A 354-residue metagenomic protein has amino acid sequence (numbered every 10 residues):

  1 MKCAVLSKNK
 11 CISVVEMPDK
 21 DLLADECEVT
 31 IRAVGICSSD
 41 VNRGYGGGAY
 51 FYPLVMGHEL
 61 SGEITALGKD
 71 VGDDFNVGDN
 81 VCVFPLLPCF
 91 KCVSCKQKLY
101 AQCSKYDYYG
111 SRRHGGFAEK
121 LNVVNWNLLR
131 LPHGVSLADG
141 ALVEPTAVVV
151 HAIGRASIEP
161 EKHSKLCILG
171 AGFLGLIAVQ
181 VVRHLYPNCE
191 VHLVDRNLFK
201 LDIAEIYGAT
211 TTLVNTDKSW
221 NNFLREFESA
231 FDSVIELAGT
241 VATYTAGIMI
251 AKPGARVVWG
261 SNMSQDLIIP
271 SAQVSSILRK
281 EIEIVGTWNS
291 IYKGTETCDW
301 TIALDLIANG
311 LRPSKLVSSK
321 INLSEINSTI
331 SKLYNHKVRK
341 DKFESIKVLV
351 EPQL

Functional and structural regions predicted by a protein language model:
K20-V34, G47-V93, P132-G134: Glycine-rich beta-strand-centered segment in the early N-terminal region that forms part of a ligand/cofactor-binding
E59, D79-N80, S94, K120 (+2 more regions): Residue-level marker of beta-strand positions
C89-L169: NAD(P)H dinucleotide-binding glycine-rich loop of Rossmann-like/cofactor-binding domains, especially the beta1-alpha1
V135-D217: Mid-domain Rossmann-like dinucleotide-binding core that forms the NAD(H)/NADP(H) cofactor-binding site
L198, T245, C298-L354: C-terminal hydrophobic helical "lid"/dimerization subdomain of Rossmann-like NAD(P)H-dependent oxidoreductases
K218-E228: Short amphipathic alpha-helix with an adjacent loop that forms part of the alpha/beta core around
F231-I235, R256: Short SAM/SAH-binding signature in class I
A242-N309, E351-L354: Glycine-rich phosphate-binding loop and adjacent beta-alpha segment of Rossmann(oid) nucleotide-cofactor-binding
